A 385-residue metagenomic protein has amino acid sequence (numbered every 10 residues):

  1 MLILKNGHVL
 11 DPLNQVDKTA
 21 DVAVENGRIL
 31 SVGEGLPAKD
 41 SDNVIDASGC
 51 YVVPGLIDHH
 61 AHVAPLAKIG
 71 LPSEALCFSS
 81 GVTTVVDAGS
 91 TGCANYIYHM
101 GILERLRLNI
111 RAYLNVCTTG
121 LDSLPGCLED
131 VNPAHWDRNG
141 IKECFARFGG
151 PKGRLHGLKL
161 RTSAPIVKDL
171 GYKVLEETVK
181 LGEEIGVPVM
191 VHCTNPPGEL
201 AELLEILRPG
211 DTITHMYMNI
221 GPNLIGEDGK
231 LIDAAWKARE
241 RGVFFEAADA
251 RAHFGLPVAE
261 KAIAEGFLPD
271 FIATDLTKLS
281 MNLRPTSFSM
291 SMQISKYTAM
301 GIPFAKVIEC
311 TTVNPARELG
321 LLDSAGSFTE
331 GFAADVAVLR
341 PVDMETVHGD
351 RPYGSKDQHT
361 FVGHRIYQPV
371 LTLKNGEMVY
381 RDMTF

Functional and structural regions predicted by a protein language model:
M1-V53: Histidine-rich, glycine-flanked metal-binding segment
G7, A333-F385: C-terminal cap of metal-dependent C-N hydrolases
G7, V22, G27, G49 (+10 more regions): Divalent metal-coordination and catalytic microenvironments
D46-L106: Metal-associated gating/positioning segment near the N- to mid-region
S80-V86, S90-T91, R105-N132, K159: Metal-cofactor-binding active-site regions of metalloenzymes
M100-R107, K142-K152, L203-R208, W236-K237 (+1 more regions): Acidic (Asp/Glu)-rich catalytic clusters
L160-L283: Active-site core of metal-dependent hydrolases
V258-E345: His/Asp/Glu-enriched, well-ordered alpha-helical/loop segment that forms or immediately abuts the divalent-metal
